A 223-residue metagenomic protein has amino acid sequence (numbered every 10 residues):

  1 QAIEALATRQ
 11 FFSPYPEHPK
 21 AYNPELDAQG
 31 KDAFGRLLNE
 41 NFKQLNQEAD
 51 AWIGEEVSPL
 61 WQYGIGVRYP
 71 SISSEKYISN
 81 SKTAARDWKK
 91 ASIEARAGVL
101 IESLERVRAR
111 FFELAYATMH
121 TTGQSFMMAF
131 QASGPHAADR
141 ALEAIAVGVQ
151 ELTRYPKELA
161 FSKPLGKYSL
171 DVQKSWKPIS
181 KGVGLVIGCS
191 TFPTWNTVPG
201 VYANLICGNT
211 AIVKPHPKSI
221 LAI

Functional and structural regions predicted by a protein language model:
Q1-S169, A203: N-terminal Rossmann-like NAD(P)+-binding subdomain of aldehyde/semialdehyde dehydrogenases
Q150-I223: Conserved small-residue-rich beta-alpha loop and adjacent elements that most often cradle the phosphate/pyrophosphate
